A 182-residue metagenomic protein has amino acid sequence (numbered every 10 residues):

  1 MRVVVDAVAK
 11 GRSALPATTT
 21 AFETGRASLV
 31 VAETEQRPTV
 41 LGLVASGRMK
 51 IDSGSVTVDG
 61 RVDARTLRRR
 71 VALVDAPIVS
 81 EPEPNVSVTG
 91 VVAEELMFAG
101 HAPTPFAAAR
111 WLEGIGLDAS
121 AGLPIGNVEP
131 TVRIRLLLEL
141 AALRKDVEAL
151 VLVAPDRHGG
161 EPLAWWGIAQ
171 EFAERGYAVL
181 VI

Functional and structural regions predicted by a protein language model:
M1-G11: Conserved N-terminal strand/loop that marks the beginning of ABC ATPase nucleotide-binding domains
G11-G54, A64: Glycine-rich P-loop/Walker A and Walker A-like loops and their local beta1-loop-alpha1 context in P-loop NTPases
D59-V74: ABC ATPase NBD coupling module
L67, T104-A108, A121: Short amphipathic alpha-helix in the helical subdomain of ABC transporter nucleotide-binding domains
P77, E83-A102, A107-W111, I115: Q-loop/switch helix immediately C-terminal to the Walker
W111-E129: Conserved ABC nucleotide-binding domain
P130-V153: GG-anchored amphipathic helix commonly corresponding to the ABC/SMC/Rad50 NBD signature/C-loop
K145-E148, R157-I182: Conserved catalytic loops of ABC-family nucleotide-binding domains
